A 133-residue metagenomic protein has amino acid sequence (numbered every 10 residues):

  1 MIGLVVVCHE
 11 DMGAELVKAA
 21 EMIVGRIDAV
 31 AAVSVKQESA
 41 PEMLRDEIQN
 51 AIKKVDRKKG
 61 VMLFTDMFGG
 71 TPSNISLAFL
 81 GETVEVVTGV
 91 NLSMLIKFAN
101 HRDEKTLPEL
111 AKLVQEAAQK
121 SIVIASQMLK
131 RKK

Functional and structural regions predicted by a protein language model:
I2-K133: N-terminal loops that bind phosphate or other acidic moieties and the adjacent beta-alpha structural core
